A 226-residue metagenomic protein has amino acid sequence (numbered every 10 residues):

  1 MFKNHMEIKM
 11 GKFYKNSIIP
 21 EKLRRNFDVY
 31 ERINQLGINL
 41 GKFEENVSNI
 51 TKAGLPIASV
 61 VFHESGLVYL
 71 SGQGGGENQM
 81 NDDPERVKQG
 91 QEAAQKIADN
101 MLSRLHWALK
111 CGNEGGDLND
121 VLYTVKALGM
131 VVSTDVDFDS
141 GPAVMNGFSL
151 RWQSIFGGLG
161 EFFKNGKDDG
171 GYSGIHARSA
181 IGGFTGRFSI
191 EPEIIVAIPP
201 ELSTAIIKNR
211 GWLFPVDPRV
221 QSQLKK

Functional and structural regions predicted by a protein language model:
M1-D99, S103, W107-V125, D135-K226: N-terminal presequence-like segments and the immediate start of the first folded domain
